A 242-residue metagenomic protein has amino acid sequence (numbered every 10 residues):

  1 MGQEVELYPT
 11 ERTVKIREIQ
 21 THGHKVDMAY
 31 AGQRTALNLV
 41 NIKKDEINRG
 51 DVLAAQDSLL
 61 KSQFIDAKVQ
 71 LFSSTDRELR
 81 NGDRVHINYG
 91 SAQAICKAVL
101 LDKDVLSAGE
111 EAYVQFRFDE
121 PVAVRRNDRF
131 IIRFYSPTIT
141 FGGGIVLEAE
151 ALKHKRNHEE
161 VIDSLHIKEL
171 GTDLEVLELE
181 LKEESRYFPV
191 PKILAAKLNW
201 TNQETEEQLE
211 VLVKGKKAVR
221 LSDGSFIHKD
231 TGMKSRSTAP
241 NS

Functional and structural regions predicted by a protein language model:
M1-K43, I47-D51: Contiguous mid-protein beta-loop-alpha structural module that forms a pocket-lining wall or clamp of enzyme active
H22-H24, I42-S242: C-terminal effector modules of nucleic-acid-centric enzymes and ribosome-associated factors
